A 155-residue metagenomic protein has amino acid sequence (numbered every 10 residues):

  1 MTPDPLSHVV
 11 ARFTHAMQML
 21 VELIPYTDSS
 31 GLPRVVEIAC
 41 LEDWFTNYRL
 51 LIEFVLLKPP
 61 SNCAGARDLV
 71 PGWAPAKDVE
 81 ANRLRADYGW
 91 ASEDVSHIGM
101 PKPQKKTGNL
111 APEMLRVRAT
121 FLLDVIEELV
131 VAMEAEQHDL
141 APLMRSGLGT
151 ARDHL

Functional and structural regions predicted by a protein language model:
M1-E42, P60-L155: Acidic, Ser/Thr/Gly/Pro-rich intrinsically disordered interaction regions
I38-K58: Short, well-structured hydrophobic secondary-structure segments
